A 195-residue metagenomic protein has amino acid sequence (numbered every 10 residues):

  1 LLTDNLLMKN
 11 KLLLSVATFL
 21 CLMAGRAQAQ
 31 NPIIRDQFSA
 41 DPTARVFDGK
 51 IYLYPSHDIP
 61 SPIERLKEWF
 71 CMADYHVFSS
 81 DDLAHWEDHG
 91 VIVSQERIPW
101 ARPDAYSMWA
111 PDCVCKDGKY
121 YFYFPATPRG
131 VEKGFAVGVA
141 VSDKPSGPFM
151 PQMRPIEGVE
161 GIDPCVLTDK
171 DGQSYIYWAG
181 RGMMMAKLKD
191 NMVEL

Functional and structural regions predicted by a protein language model:
L1-Q30: Bacterial Sec-dependent N-terminal signal peptides
V16, A27-L195: Carbohydrate-active catalytic/glycan-binding domains of CAZyme proteins, especially the secreted or lumenal ectodomains
